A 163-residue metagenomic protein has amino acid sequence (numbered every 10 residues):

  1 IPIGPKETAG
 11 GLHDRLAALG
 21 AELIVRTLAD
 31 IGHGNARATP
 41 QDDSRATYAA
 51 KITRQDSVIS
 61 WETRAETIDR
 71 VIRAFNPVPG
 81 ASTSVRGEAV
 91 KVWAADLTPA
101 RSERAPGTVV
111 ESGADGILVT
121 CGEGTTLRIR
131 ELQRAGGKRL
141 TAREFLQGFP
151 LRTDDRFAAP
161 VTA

Functional and structural regions predicted by a protein language model:
I1-T98: Active-site-proximal loop/hinge segments within enzyme catalytic domains
D56, E62-A163: An anion-binding loop in the catalytic cleft
